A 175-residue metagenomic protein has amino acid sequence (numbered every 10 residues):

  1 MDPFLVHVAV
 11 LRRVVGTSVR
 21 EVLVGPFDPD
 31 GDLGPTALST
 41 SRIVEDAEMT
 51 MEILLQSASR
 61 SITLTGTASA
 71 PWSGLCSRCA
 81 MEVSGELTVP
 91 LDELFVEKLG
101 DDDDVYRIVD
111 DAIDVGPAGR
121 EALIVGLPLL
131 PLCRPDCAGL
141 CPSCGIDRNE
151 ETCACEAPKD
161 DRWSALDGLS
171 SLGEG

Functional and structural regions predicted by a protein language model:
M1-G175: Structured interface patches
